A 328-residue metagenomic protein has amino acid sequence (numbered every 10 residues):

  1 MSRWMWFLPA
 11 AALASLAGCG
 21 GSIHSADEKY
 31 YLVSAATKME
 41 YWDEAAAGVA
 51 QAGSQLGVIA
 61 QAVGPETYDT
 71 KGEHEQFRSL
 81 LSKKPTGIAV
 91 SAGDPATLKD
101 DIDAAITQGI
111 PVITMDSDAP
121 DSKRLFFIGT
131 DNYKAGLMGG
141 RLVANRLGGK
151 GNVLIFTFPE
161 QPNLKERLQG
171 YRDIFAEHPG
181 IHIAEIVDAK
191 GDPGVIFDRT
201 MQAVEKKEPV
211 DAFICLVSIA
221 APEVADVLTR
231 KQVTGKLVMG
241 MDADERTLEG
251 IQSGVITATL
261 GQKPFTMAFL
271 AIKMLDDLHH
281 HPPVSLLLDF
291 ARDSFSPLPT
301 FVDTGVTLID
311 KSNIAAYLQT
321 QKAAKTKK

Functional and structural regions predicted by a protein language model:
C19-I23: Bacterial signal peptide processing site
H24-S25, E73, I128-V153, V195-F197 (+2 more regions): Hydrophobic alpha-helical segments within soluble ligand-binding/sensing domains
K29-L56, Q61-Q76, K83, S91-P95 (+2 more regions): Extracytoplasmic "Venus flytrap"
Y41-Q55, A135-G139, N163-H182, R199 (+1 more regions): Short, solvent-exposed amphipathic alpha-helices that sit in or adjacent to ligand/effector-binding or catalytic
S54-T67, N152-T157, R172-P193: Short beta-strand elements in bilobed, periplasmic/extracellular small-molecule ligand-binding domains
R78-L81, I88-I106, Y171, A189-G250: Hydrophobic alpha-helical
P95-K134, L142-R146, N152, D244-Q252 (+1 more regions): Flexible loop/hinge segments that line or gate small-molecule binding clefts
I174, I272-K328: Hinge/cleft segment of the Venus flytrap/periplasmic-binding protein
